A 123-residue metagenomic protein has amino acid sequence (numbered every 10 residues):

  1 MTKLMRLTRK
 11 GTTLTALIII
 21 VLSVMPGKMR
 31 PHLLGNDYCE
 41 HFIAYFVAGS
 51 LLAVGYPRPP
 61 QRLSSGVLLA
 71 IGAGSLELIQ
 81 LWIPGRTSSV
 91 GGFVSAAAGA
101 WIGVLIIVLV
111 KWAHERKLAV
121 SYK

Functional and structural regions predicted by a protein language model:
M1-F93, A97, W101-K123: Bulky hydrophobic segments
